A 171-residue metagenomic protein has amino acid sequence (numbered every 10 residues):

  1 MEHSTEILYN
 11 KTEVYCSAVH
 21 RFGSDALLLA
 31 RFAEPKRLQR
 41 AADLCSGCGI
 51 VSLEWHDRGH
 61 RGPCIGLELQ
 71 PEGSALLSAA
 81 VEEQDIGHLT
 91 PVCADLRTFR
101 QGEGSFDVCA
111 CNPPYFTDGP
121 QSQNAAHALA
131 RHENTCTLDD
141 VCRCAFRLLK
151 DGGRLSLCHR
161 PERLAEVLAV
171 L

Functional and structural regions predicted by a protein language model:
M1-K36: Class I SAM-dependent transferase core
S17, I65, L129, G152-L155: Conserved short-loop catalytic and cofactor-binding motifs
H20-S24, T135, C158: Short, conserved micro-motifs enriched in small and acidic residues
S24, R100, E166: Residues that form or flank phosphate/diphosphate-binding pockets in enzymes that use nucleotide phosphates
D25, L76, D140: Charged catalytic carboxylate motif
L28-E103, V108-C111, T117-S122, E162: Conserved SAM/SAH cofactor-binding pocket of Class I
P113-D140, C144-R147: Mobile active-site "lid"/loop adjacent to the S-adenosyl-L-methionine
T137-L171: Conserved Class I SAM-dependent methyltransferase catalytic core
